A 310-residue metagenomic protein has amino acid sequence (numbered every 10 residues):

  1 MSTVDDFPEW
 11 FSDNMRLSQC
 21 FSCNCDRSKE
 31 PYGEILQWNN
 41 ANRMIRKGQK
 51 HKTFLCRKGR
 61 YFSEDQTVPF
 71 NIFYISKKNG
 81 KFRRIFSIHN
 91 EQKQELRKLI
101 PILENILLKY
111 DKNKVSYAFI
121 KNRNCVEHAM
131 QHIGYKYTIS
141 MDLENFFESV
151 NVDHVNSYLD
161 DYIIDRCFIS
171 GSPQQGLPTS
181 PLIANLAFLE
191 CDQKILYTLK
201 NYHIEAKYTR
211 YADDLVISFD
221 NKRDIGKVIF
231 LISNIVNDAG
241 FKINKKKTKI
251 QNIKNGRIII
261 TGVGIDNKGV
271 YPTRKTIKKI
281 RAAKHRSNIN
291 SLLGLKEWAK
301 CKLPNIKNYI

Functional and structural regions predicted by a protein language model:
M1-L182, L186-Y197, K222-I310: Right-hand nucleic-acid polymerase module
L199-E205: Short helix/loop segment immediately N-terminal to the Walker
A206-R210: Short beta-strand
S218-D220: Short hydrophobic/aromatic beta-strand micro-patches that form the beta-sheet surface supporting nucleotide- or nucleic
